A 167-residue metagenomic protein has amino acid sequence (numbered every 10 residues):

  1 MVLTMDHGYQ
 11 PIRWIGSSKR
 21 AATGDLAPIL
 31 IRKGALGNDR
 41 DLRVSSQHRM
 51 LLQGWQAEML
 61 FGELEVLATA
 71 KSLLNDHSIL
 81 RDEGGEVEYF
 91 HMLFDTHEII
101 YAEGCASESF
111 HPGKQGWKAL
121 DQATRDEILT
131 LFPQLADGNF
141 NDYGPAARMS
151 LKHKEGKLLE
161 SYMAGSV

Functional and structural regions predicted by a protein language model:
L3-T124: Long beta-strand-rich cores associated with HINT superfamily self-processing modules
V87-E88, D95-Y101, A106-V167: Sequence-level preference for short, compositionally simple segments enriched in small aliphatic or small polar residues
